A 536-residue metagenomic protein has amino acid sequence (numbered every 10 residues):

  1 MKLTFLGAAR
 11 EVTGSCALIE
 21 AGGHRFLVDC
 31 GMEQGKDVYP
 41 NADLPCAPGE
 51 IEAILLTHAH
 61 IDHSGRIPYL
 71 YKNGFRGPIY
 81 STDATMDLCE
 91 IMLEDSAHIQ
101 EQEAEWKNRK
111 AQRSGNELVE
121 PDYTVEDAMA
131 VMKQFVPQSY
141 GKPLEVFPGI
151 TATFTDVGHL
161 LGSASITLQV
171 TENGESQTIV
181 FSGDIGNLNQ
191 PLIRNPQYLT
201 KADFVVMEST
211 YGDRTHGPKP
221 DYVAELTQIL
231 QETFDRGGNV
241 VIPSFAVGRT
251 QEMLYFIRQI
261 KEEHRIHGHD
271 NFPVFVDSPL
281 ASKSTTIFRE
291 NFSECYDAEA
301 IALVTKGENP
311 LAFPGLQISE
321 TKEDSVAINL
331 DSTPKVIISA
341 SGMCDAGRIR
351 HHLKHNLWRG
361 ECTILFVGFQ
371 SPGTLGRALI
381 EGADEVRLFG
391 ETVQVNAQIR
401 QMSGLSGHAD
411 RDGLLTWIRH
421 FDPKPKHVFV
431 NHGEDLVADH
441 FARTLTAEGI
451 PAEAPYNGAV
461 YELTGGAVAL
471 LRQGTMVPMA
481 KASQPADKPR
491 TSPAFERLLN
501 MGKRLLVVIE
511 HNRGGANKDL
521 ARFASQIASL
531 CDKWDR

Functional and structural regions predicted by a protein language model:
M1-L55, H60, S64, Y71-E252 (+1 more regions): His/Asp/Glu-rich metal-coordinating catalytic cores of metallo-dependent phosphodiesterases/hydrolases acting on
L6, T82, T155, S182 (+8 more regions): Generic beta-strand/beta-sheet core signal
E52, D203, K335, C362 (+1 more regions): Conserved acidic residues
E101-E105, K110, T286-N309, P372-V395 (+1 more regions): Acidic, Ser/Thr-rich peripheral helices and adjacent loops at domain boundaries
I150-F154, I287-C295, L415-W417, G465-T475: Short, surface-exposed amphipathic charged segments that create phosphate/polyanion-binding patches used for binding
I185, P218-V223, A312-D324, M343-D345 (+2 more regions): A general structural motif
I229-T374, R387, D422, V437-D439 (+4 more regions): Hard-cation-handling environments
R387-I418: Generic long, charged, amphipathic alpha-helical segments
